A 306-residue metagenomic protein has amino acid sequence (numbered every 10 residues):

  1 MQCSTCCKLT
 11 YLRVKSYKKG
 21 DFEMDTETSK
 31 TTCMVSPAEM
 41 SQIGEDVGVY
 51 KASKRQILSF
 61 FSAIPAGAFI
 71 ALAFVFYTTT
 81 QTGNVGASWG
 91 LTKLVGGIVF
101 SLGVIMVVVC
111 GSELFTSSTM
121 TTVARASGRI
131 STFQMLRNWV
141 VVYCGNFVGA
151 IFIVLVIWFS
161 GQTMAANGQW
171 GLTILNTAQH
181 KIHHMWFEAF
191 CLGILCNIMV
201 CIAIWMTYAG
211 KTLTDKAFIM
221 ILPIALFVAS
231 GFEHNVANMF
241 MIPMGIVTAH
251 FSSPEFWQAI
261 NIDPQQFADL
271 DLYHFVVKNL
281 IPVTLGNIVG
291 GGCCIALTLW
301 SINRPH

Functional and structural regions predicted by a protein language model:
Q2-E23: Short, Lys/Arg-enriched N-terminal segments with co-localized hydrophobic residues within the first ~10-30 amino acids
D21-H306: Alpha-helical transmembrane segments and their helix-helix packing motifs
